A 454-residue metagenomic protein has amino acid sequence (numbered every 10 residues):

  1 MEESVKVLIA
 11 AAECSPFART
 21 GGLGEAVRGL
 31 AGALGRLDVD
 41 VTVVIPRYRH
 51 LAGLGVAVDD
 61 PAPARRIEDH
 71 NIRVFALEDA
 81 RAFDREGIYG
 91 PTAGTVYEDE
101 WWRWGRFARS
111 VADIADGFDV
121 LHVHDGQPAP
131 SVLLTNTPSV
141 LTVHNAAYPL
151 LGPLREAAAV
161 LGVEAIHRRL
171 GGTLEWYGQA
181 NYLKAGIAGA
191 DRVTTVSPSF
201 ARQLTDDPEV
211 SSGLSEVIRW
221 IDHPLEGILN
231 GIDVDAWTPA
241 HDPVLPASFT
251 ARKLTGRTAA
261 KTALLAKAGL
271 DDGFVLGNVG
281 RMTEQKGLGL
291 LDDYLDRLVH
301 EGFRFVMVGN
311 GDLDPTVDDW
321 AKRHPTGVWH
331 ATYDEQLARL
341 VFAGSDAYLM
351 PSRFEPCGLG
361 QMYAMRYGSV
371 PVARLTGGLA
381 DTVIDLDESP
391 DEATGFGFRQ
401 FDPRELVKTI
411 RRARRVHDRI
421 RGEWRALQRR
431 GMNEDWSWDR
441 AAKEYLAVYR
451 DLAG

Functional and structural regions predicted by a protein language model:
M1-G454: Catalytic cores of nucleotide-sugar-dependent glycosyltransferases that transfer UDP/GDP/TDP-activated
